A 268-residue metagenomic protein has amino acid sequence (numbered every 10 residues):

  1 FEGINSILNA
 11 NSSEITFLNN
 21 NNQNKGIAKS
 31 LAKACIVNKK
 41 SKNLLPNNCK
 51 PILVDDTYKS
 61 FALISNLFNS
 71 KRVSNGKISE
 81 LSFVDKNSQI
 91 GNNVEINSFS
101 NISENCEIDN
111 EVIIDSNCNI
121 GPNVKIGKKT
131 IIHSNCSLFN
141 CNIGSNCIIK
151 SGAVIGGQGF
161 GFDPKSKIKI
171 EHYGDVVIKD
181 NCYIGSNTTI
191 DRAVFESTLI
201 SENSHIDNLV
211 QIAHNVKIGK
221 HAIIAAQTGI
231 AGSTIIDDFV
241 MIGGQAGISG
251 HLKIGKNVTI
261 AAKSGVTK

Functional and structural regions predicted by a protein language model:
F1-L81, N93, N146, G152-A153 (+2 more regions): Terminal amphipathic alpha-helical/low-complexity segments used for targeting or macromolecular assembly
F17, K77-K268: Structural signal for interior beta-strand "rungs" in well-ordered beta-sheet cores of soluble enzyme domains
